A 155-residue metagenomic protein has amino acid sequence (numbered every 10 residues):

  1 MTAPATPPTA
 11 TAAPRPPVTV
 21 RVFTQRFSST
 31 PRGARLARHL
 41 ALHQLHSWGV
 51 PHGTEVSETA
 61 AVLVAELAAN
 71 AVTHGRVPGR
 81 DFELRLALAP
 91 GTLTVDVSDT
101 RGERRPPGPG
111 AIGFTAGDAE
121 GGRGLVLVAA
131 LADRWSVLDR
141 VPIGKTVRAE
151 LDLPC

Functional and structural regions predicted by a protein language model:
M1-S28, V72-C155: Conserved beta-strand-loop-beta-strand hairpin that lines the nucleotide-binding pocket of ATP/GTP-utilizing enzymes
H43-A65: Conserved short strand/loop->alpha-helix "switch" segment adjacent to the catalytic nucleotide/phosphoryl-transfer site
E66, A71: Catalytic glutamate of the conserved HExxH
